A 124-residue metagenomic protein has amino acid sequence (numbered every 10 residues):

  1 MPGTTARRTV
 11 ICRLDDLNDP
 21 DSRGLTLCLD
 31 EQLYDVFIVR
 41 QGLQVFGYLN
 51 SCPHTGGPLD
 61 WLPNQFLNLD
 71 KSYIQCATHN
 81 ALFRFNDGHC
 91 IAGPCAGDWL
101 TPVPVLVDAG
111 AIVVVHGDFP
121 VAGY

Functional and structural regions predicted by a protein language model:
M1-L69, R84-F85, W99-Y124: N-terminal pre-ligand scaffold of iron-sulfur
C52, C76-H79: Short cysteine clusters
F66-Q75, C90-D98: Short cysteine/histidine-rich metal-coordination sites, predominantly Zn2+-binding motifs
F83-R84, A92: Short beta-strand His + acidic residue motifs that chelate non-heme Fe in jelly-roll/DSBH and cupin folds
